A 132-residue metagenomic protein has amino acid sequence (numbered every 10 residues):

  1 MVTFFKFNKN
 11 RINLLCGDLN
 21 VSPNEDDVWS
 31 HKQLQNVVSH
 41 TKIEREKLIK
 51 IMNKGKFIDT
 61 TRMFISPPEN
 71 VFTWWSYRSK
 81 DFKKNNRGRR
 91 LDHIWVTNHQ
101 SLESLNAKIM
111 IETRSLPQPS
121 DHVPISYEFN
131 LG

Functional and structural regions predicted by a protein language model:
M1-V96: Metal-dependent phosphoesterases centered on the DNase I-like endonuclease/exonuclease/phosphatase
D27, L105, P117: Short acidic, gly/pro-rich beta-turn/loop elements at beta-sheet edges and active-site/ligand-binding grooves
D59, I94, N106, P124-S126: Generic structural signal for residues positioned in beta-strands
R62, V96-T97, I109, F129: Hydrophobic side chains in beta-strands
F72, N106-A107: Short linear functional motifs in flexible/disordered or boundary regions
Q100-E103: Short helix-loop capping/hinge motifs at secondary-structure junctions, enriched in acidic/polar residues
K108-G132: Surface polyanion/phosphate-binding segment centered on an Asp-His-Pro turn
